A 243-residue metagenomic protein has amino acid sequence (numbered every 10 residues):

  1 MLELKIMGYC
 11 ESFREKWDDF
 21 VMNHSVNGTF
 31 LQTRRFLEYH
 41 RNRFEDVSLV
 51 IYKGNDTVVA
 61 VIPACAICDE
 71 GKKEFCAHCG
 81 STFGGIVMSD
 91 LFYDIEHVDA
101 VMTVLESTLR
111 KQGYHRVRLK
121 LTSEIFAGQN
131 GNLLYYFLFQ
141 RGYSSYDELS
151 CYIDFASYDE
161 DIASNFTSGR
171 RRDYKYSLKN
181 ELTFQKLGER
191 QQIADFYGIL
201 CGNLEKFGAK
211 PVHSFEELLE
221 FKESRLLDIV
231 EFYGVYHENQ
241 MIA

Functional and structural regions predicted by a protein language model:
L2-N55, V59-K72, L121-E148, I153-A243: A conserved beta-strand-loop-helix scaffold within acyl/acetyltransferase catalytic domains
E70-Y143: Acyl-donor binding region in acyl/amide transferases
